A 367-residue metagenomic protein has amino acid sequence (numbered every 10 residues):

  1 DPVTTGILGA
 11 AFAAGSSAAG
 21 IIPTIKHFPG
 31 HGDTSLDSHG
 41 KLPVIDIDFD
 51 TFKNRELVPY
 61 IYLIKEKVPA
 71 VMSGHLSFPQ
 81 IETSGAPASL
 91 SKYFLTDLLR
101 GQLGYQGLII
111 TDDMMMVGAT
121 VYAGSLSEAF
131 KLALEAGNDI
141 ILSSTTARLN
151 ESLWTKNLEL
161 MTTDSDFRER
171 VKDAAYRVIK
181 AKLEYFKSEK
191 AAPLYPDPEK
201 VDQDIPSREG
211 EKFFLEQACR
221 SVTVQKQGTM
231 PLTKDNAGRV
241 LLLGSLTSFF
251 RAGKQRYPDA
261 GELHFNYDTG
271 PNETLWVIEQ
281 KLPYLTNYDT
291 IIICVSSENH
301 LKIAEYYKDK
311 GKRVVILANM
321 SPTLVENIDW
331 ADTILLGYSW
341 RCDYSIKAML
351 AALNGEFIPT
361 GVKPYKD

Functional and structural regions predicted by a protein language model:
D1-R170, R177-K180: Second-shell residues forming the walls of enzyme active-site clefts
A123-D367: Preference for extracellular/luminal or secreted protein segments
